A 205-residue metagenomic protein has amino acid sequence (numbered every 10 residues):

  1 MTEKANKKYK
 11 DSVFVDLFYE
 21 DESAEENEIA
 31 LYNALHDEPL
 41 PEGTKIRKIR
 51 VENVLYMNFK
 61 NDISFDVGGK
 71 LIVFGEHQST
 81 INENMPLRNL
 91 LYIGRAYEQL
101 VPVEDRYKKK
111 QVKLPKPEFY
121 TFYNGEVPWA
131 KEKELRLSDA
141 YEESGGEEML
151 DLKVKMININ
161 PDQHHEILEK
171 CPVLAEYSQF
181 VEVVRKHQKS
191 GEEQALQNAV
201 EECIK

Functional and structural regions predicted by a protein language model:
M1-K205: Elongated, amphipathic alpha-helical interaction scaffolds
